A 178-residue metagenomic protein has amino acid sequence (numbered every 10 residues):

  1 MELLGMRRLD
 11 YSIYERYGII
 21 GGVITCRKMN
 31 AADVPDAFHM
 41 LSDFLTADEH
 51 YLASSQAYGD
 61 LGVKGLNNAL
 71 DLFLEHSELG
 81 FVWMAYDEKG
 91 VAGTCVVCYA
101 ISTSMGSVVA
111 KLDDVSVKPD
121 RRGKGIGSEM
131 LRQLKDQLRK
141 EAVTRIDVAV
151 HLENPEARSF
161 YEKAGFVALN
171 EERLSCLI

Functional and structural regions predicted by a protein language model:
T25-H39: A short beta-loop-alpha structural element at the N-terminal edge of CoA-dependent acyl/N-acetyltransferase catalytic
A31, S42-D71: Conserved GNAT-fold acetyl-CoA-binding loop/helix
N68-M84, K111: A short helix-loop-beta-strand connector motif used in the catalytic cores of GNAT acetyltransferases and, in some
V82-M84, G90-Y99, K111, S116: Conserved beta-strand in the GNAT
V117, G123-D136, S159-K163: Conserved acetyl-CoA-binding loop-helix of GNAT-fold acetyltransferases
R122, V148-A157, S175-I178: Conserved beta-strand-loop-alpha-helix junction that forms the acyl-donor binding cleft
L138-A149: Conserved GNAT acetyl-CoA-binding A-motif
E162-E171: Conserved acetyl-CoA-binding loop of GNAT-fold acetyltransferases
